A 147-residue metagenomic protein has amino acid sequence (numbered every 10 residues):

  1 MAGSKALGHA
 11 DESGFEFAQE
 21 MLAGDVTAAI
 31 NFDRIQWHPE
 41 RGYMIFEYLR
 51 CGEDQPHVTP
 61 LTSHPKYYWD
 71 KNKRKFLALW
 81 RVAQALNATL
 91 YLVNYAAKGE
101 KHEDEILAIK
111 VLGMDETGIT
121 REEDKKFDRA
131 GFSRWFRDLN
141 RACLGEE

Functional and structural regions predicted by a protein language model:
M1-L7, L112: An N-terminal domain-start capping segment
L7-E40: Active-site metal-binding core of divalent-cation-utilizing nuclease and nuclease-like domains
F17-L22, Q55-Y67: Surface-exposed cleft-lining segments at the edges of enzyme active sites
A29-N31, R41, K73-R74, A85-N87: Short connector loops at helix/strand junctions that flank enzyme active sites, especially segments positioning acidic
F32-Q36, E40-P60: Conserved catalytic cores of phosphodiester-cleaving nucleases, focusing on short active-site segments
T62-L86: Short, charged, amphipathic alpha-helix that recurs within catalytic cores of restriction-modification and other
L77-V111: Nucleic-acid nuclease catalytic cores
A97-E147: Domain-level recognition of nuclease-like catalytic cores that cleave nucleotide substrates
